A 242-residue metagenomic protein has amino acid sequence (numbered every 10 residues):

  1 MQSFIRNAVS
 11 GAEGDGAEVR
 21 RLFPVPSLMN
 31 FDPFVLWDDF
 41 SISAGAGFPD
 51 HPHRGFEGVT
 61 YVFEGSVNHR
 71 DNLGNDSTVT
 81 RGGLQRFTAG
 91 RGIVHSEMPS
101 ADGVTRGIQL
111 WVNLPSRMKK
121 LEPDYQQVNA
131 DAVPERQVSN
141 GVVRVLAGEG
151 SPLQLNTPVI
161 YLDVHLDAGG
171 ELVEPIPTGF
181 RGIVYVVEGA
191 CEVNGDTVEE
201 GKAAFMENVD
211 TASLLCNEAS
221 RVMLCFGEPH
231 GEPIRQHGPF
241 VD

Functional and structural regions predicted by a protein language model:
M1-D242: Jelly-roll (double-stranded beta-helix
